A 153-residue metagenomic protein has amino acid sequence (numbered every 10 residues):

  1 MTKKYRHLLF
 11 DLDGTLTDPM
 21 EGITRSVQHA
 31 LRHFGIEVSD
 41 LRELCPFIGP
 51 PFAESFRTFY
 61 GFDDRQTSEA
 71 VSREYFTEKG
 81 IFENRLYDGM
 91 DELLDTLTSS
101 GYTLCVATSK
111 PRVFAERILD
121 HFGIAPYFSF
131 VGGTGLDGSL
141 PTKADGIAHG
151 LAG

Functional and structural regions predicted by a protein language model:
M1-P46, G61-F62: Active-site neighborhood of HAD-like aspartate-dependent phosphohydrolases
K4, K79-V106, R112-E116, P141-A144 (+1 more regions): Short, acidic loop-to-helix structural element flanking the phosphoryl-transfer center in phosphate-processing enzymes
T24, G49, A53, D91 (+2 more regions): Alpha-helix N-cap/helix-start and coil->helix boundary motif
S26, D40-E43, P51-F56, F114 (+2 more regions): Hydrophobic alpha-helical segments typical of transmembrane helices and their membrane-interface/capping positions
A30-L31, P50-D63, I118-H121, G150-L151: Helix-loop "lid/cap" segments that line or gate small-molecule binding pockets
R32-V38, S99-S100, G123-Y127: Short helix-capping segments at alpha-helix termini
P46-E78, D88-T98: A metal-dependent, Asp-based hydrolase signature
A125-L140: A short, structured active-site edge motif that brings together acidic residues
